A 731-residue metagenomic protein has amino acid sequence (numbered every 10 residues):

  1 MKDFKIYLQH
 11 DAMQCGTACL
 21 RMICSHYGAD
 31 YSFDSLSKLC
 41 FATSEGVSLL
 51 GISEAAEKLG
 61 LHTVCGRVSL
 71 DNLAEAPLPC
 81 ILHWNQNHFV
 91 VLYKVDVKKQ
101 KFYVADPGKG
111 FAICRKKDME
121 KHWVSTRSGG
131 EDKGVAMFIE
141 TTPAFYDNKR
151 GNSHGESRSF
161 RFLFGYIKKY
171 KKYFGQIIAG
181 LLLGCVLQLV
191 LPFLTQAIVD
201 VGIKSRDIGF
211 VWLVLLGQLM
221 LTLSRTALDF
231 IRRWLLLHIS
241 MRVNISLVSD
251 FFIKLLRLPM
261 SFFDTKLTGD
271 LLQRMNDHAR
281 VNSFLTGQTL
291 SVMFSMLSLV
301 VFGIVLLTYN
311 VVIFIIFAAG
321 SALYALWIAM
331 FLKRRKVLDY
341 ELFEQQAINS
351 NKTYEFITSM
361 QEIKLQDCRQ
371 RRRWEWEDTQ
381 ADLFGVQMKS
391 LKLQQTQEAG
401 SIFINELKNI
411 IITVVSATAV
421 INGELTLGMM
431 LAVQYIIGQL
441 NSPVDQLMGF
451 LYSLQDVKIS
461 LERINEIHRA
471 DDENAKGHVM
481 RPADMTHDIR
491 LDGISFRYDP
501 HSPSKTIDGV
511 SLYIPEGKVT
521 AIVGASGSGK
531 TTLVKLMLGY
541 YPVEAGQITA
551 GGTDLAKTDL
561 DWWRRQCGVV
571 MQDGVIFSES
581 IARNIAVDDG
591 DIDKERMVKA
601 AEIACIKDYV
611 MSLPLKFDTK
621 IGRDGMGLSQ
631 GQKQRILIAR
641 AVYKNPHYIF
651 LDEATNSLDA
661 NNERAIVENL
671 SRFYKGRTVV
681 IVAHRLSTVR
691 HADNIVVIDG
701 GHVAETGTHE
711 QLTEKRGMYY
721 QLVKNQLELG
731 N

Functional and structural regions predicted by a protein language model:
M1-C65, N72-L78, W84-Q86: Cysteine-nucleophile protease catalytic domains, especially the papain-like/related folds used in DUB/UBL proteases
C40-V47, S53, A74-N85, F89-Q176 (+2 more regions): Noncatalytic regulatory segments and standalone regulatory/sensor domains
F174-L228, L235, L307-V312, G423 (+1 more regions): Transmembrane helix-loop-helix hairpins at lipid-water interfaces of multipass membrane proteins, especially the type-1
T195-Q196, L256-V301, T358, W374: Juxtamembrane loop-to-helix connectors within ABC transporter transmembrane domains
V214-R225, D229, S291-Y340, I412-L425 (+1 more regions): Transmembrane helices of ABC transporter permease
Q345, K364-C368, K392, I436-I467: Cytosolic ends of transmembrane helices, especially the final helix of ABC transmembrane type-1 domains
A483-N731: ABC-type nucleotide-binding domain
